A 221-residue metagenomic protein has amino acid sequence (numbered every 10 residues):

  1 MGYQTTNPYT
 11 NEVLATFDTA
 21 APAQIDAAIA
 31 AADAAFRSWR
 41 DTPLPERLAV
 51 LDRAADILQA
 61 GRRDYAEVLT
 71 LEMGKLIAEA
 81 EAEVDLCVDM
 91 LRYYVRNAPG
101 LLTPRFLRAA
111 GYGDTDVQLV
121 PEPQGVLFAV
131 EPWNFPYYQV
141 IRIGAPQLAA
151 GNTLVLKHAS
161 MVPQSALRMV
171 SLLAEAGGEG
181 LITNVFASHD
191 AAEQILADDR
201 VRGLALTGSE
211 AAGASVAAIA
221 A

Functional and structural regions predicted by a protein language model:
M1-T115: N-terminal Rossmann-like NAD(P)+-binding subdomain of aldehyde/semialdehyde dehydrogenases
F106-A221: Rossmann-like NAD(P) dinucleotide-binding subdomain of oxidoreductase/dehydrogenase enzymes
